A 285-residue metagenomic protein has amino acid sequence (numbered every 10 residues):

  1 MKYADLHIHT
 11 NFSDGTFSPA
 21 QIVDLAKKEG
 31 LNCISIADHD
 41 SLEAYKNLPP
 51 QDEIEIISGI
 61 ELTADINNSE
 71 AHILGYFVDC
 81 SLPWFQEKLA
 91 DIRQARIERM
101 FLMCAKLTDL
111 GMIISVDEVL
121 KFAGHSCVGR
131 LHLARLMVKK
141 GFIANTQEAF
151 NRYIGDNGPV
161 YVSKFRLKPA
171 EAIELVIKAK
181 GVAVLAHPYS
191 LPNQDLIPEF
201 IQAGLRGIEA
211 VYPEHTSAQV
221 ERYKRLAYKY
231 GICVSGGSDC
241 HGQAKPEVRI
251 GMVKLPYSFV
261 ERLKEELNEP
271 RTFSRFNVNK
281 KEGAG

Functional and structural regions predicted by a protein language model:
M1-E70, Y153-G155, P159-Y161, E171-A186 (+4 more regions): An N-terminally biased module of ancient metal coordination in phosphate/nucleic-acid-related enzymes
K28, D109-G111, M252: Intrinsically disordered, low-complexity regions
Q51-P198, F259-N277, E282: Extended substrate/RNA-proximal surfaces in nucleic-acid metabolism proteins
P246-E247, G251-V253: H/E-rich (His + Asp/Glu) clusters that bind or coordinate divalent metals
G285: Conserved active-site motif detector
